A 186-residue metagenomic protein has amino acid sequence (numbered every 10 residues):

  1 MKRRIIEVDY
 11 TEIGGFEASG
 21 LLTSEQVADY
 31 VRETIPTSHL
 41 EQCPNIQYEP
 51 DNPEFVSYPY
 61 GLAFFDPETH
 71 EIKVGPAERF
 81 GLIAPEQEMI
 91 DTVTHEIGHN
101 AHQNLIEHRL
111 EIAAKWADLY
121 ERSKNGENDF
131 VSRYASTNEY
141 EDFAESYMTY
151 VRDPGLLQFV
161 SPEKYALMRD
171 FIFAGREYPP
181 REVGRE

Functional and structural regions predicted by a protein language model:
M1-I5: Disordered inhibitory propeptide/activation segment of secreted metzincin zinc metalloprotease zymogens, centered on
E7-L22, H39-E186: Active-site-flanking segments in enzyme catalytic domains
G20-I35: Export/targeting segments at the very N-terminus of extracytoplasmic proteins
